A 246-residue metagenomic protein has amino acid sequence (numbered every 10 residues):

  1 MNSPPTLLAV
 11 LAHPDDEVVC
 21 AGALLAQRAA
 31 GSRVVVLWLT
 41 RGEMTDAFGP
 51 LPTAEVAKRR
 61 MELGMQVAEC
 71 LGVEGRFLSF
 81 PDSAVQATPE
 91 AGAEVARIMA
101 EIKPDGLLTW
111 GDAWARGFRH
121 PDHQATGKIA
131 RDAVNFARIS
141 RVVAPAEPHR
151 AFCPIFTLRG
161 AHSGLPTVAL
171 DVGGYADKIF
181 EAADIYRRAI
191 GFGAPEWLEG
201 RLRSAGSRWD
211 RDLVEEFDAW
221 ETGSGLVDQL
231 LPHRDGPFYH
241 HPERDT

Functional and structural regions predicted by a protein language model:
M1-K103, P237: Active-site rim/loop-helix segments in enzyme catalytic domains that contact anionic ligands
M1-L8, A30, Q86-T246: Metal-dependent de-N-acetylase/amidase catalytic core
